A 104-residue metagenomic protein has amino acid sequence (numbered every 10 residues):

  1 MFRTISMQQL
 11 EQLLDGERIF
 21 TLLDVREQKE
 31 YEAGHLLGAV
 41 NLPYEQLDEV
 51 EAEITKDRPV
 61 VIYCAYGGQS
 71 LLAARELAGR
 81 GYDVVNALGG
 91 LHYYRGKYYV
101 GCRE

Functional and structural regions predicted by a protein language model:
M1-T21, Q28-P59, G68-E104: Rhodanese-like catalytic fold shared by cysteine-dependent sulfurtransferases and DSP/PTP-type phosphatases
Y63-C64: Short, surface-exposed ligand- or partner-binding patches at beta-edge/loop junctions that are enriched in aromatics
